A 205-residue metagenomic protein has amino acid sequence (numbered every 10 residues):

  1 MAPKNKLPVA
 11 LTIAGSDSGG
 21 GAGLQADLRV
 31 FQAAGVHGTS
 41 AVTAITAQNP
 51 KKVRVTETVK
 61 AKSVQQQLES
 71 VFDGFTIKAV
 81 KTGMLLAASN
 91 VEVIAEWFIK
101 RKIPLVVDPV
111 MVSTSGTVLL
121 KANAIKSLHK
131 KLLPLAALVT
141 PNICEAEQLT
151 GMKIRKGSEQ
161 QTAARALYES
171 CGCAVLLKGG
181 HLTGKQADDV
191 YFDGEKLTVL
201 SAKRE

Functional and structural regions predicted by a protein language model:
M1-K6, G23, K185-A202: Acidic-glycine-rich active-site phosphate/pyrophosphate-binding loop
A2-T12, L28-T114: Conserved N-terminal subdomain of the carbohydrate kinase-like
I13-G19, T198-E205: Short pre-catalytic strand/loop immediately N-terminal to key active-site residues, enriched for Gly-Thr
S16, T82-G83, T117, K178: Glycine- and other small-residue-rich loops at beta-strand/loop junctions that grip anionic moieties
S18-A22, L85-E96, L119-N123: Glycine-rich anion/phosphate-binding loops
K60-Q66, G116-L133: Conserved phosphate-binding/catalytic loop of the ribokinase/pfkB sugar-kinase fold
A122-K196: Conserved phosphate/ATP/ADP-binding segment of small-molecule kinases
